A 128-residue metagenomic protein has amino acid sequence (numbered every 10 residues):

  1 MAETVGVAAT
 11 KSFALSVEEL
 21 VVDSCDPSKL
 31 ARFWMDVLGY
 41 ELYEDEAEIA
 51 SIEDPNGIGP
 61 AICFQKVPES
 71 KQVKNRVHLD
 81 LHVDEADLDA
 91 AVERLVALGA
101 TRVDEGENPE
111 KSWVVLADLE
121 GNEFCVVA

Functional and structural regions predicted by a protein language model:
M1-V22, Y43-E44, E48-Q65, V96-A128: Vicinal oxygen chelate
V22-D26, H82-A86: Short, surface-exposed ligand-recognition loops at beta-strand->loop->(often short) alpha-helix junctions that present
D26-E41, A91-G99: Amphipathic alpha-helical segments
S28, A47, A86-A90: Generic alpha-helical secondary structure signal
L79: Phosphate-centric recognition/catalysis
